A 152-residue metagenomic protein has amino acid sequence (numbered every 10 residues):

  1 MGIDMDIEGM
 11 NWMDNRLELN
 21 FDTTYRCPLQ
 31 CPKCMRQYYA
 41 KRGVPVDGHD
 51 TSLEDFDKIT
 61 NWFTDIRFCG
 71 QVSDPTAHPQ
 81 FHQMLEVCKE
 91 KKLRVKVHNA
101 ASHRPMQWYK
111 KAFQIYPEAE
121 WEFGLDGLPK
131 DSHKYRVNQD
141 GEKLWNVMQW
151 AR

Functional and structural regions predicted by a protein language model:
G2-E120, D131-A151: Conserved alpha-helical substructure of the radical SAM core
L125-K130: A glycine-centered beta->alpha junction motif in the catalytic cores of kinase/phosphotransferase enzymes
